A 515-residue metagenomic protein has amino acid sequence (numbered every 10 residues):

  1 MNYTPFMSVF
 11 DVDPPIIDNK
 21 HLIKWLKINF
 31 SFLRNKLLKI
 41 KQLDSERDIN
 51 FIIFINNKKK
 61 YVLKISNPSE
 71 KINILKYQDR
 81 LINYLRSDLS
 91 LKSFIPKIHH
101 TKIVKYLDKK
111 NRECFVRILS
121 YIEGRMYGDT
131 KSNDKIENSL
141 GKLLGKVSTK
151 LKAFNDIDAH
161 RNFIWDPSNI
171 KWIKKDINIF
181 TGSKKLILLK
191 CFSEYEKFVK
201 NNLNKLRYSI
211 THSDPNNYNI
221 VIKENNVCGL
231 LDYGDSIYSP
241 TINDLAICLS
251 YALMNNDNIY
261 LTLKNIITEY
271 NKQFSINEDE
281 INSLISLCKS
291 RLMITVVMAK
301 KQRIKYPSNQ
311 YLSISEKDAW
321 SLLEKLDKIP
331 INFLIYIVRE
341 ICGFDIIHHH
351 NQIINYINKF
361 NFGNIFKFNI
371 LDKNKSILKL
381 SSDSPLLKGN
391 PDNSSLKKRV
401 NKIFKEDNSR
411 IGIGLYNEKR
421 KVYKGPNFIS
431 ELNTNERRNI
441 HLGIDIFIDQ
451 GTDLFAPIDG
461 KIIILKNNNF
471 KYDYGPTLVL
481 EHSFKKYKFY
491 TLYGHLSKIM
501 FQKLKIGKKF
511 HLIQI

Functional and structural regions predicted by a protein language model:
F10, T295-H348: ATP/Mg2+ or Mg2+-diphosphate-binding catalytic cores that bind nucleotide phosphates or diphosphates via glycine-rich
D18-S31, A153-D156, W172-S213: An alpha-helical support segment within catalytic cores of ATP-dependent transferases
E46-K58, V62-L63, I98, E196-N243: Active-site acidic catalytic loop and adjacent metal/ATP-binding pocket of ATP-dependent phosphoryl transfer enzymes
I65-E113, D134-N138: A conserved alpha-helical element in kinase catalytic cores
D129-K185, Y208: A cross-family kinase active-site recognition segment
I242-S275, S290-P307: Active-site activation/catalytic loop segments of kinase-like enzymes and analogous catalytic loops in related
G343-D445: Polar/charged, compositionally biased leader and regulatory segments
A456-S497: Zn2+-dependent peptidoglycan hydrolase active-site motif and core
